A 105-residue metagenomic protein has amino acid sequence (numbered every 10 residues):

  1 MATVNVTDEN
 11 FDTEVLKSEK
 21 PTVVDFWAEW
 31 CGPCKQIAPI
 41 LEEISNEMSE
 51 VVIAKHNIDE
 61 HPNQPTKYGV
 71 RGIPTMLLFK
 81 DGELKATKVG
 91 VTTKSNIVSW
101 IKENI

Functional and structural regions predicted by a protein language model:
V4-T22, P62: A short beta-strand-turn-helix
N5-T7, A38-N63: Thiol-based oxidoreductase modules, predominantly thioredoxin-like and allied folds used for disulfide exchange
E19-K20, F26-W30, G72: Short pre-active-site segment immediately N-terminal to redox-active cysteine/selenocysteine motifs in thiol-based
T22, P62, Y68-L77: Structural micro-motif
V23-D25, S45, K55, L77-L78: Hydrophobic beta-strand core positions in alpha/beta domains
F26-I40: Conserved redox-active cysteine motifs that mediate thiol-disulfide chemistry, especially di-cysteine Cys-X(1-2)-Cys
K80-I105: Non-catalytic, surface beta->alpha helical segment in thiol-disulfide oxidoreductase systems
